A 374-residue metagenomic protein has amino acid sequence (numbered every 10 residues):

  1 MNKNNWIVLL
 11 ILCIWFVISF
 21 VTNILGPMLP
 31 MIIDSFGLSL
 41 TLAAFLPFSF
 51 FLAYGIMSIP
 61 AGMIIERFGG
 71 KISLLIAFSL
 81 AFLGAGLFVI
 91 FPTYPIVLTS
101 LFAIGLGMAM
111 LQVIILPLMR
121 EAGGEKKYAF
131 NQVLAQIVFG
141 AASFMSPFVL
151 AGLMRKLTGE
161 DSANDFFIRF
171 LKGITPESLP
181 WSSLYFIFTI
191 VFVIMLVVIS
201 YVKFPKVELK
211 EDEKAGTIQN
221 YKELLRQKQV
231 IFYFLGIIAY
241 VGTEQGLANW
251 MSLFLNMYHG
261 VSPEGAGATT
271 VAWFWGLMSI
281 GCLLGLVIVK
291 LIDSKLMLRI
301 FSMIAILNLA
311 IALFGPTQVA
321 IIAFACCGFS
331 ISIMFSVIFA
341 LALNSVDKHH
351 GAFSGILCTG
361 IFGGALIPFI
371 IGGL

Functional and structural regions predicted by a protein language model:
W6-L40, S58-A61, L116, S146 (+2 more regions): Extracytoplasmic
L25-G26, S146-P147, M154-R155, K222-W273: Extracytoplasmic gate region of multi-pass secondary transporters
G37, G69, I90-P95, F314-P316 (+1 more regions): Helix-breaking motifs and short loop linkers at transmembrane-helix boundaries and internal kinks in secondary membrane
F45-M63, A272-L284, G363: Central cavity-lining transmembrane alpha-helices of secondary-active solute carriers, predominantly the Major
I56-P95: Conserved MFS/SLC helix-loop-helix module at the cytosolic interface between two early adjacent transmembrane helices
M110-G124, S332-D347: Intracellular juxtamembrane helix-capping segments at the cytosolic ends of symmetry-related transmembrane helices
K127-D161, G355-P368: Glycine-rich segments within core transmembrane alpha-helices of 12-TM secondary carriers
L150-S162, P176, F186-E211: C-terminal membrane-cytosol helix-exit motif in multi-pass small-molecule transporters
